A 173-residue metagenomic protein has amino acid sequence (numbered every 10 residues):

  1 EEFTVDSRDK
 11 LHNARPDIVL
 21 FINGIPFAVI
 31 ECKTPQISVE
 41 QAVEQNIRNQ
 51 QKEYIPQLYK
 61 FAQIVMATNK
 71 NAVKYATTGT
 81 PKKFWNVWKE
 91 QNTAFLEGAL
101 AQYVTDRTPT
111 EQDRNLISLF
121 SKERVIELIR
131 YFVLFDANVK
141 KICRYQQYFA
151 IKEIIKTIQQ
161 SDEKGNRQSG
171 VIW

Functional and structural regions predicted by a protein language model:
E1-W173: ATP-dependent helicase/translocase motor core
